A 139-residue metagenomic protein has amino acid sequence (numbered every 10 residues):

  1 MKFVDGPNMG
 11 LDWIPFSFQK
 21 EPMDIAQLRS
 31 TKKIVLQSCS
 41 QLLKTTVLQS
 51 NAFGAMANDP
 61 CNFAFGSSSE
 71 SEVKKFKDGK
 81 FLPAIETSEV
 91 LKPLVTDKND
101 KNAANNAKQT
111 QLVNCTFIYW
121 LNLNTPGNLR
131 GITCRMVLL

Functional and structural regions predicted by a protein language model:
M1-L139: Phosphate/NTP-binding elements of NTP-utilizing enzymes
